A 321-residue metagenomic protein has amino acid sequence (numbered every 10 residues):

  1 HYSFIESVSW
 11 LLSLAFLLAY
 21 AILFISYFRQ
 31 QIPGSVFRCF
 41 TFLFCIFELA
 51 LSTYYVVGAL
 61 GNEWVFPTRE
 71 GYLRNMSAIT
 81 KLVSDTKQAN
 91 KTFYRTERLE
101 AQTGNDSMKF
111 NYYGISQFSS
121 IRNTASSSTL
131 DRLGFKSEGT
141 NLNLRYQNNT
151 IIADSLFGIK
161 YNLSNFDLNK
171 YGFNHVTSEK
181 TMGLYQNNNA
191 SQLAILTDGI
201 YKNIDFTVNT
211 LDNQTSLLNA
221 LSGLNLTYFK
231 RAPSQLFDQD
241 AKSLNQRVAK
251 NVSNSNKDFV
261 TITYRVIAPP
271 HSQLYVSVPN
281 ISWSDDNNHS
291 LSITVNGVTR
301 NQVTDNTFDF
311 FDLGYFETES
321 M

Functional and structural regions predicted by a protein language model:
H1-V65: Membrane-embedded transmembrane-helix bundle of lipid-linked glycan/lipid transferases
F40-S320: Soluble catalytic regions of membrane-associated enzymes that act on cell-envelope and secretory-pathway components
